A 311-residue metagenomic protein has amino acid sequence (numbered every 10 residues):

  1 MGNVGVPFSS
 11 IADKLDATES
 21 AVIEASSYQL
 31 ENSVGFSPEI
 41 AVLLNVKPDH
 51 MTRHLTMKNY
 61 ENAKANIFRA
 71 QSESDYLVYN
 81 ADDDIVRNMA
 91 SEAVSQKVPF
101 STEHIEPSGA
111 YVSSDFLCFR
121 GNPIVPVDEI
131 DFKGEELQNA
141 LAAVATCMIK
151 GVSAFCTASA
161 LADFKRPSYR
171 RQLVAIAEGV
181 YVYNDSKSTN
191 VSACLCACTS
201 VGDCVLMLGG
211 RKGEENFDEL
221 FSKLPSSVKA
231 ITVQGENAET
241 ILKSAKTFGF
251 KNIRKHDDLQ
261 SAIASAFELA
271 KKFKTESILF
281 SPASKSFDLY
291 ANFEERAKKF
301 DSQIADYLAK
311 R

Functional and structural regions predicted by a protein language model:
M1, V94-V112, A158-A162, Q172-A175 (+1 more regions): Beta-strand->loop->alpha-helix junctions that form or flank phosphate-binding loops in nucleotide-handling enzymes
M1-P7: Short beta-strand-centered segment that lines the nucleotide-binding/catalytic pocket of NTP-utilizing
N3, L44, Y60, V78 (+8 more regions): Residue-level signal for inorganic ion chemistry
L15-P99, Y111-S113, C118, I124-F132 (+1 more regions): Flexible active-site lid/hinge loop adjacent to a nucleotide/diphosphate and Mg2+-phosphate binding pocket
L77-A81, M207-G209, S227-E236: Short internal beta-strands
P126-V228: Nucleotide phosphate-binding/pyrophosphate-handling subdomain across enzymes that bind or process nucleotide phosphates
D218-E276, R311: C-terminal helical cap/extension that packs against the catalytic core of soluble nucleotide-cofactor enzymes
P282-K310: Glycine/aspartate-rich loop-and-adjacent alpha/beta segment that forms the canonical ThDP
